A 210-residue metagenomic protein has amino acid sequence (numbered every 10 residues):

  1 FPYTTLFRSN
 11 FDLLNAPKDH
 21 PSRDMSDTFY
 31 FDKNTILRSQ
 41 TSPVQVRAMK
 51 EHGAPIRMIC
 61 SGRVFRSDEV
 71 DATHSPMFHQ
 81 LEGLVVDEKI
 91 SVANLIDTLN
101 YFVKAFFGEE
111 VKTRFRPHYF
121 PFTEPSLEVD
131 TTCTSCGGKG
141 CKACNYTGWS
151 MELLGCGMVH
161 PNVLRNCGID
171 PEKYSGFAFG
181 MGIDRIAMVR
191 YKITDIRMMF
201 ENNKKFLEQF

Functional and structural regions predicted by a protein language model:
T4-F210: TRNA-recognition modules of translation machinery and tRNA-sensing kinases, especially anticodon-binding
